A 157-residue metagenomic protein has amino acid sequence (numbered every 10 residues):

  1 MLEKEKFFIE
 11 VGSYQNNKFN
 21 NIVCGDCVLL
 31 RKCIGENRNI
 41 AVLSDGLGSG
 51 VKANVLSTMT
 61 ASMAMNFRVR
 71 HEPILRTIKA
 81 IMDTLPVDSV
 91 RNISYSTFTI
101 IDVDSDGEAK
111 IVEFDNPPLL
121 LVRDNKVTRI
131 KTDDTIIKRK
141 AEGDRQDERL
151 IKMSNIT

Functional and structural regions predicted by a protein language model:
M1-G25: Regulatory cytosolic signal-relay segments
L2-E3, V23-C24, N54-N125, I136-I137 (+1 more regions): Catalytic core of PPM/PP2C metal-dependent serine/threonine phosphatase domains
K4-I9, I34-R38, S105-E108, S154-I156: Beta-strand-turn-beta hairpins that frame and shape the catalytic cleft of phosphate-ester-processing enzymes
S13-Q15, K32, E113: Pocket-edge structural micro-motifs
Q15-N17, L85, D134: Short, well-ordered turn and helix-capping elements at secondary-structure junctions
F19-N20, G46-N54: Short acidic, Gly/Ser-rich segments with clustered Asp/Glu that frequently serve as metal-coordination loops in enzyme
N21-E36, R129-T157: Acidic loop->beta-strand submotif enriched in PP2C/PPM serine/threonine phosphatases
A41-S44: Short hydrophobic beta-strand that contains or immediately precedes a catalytic carboxylate
